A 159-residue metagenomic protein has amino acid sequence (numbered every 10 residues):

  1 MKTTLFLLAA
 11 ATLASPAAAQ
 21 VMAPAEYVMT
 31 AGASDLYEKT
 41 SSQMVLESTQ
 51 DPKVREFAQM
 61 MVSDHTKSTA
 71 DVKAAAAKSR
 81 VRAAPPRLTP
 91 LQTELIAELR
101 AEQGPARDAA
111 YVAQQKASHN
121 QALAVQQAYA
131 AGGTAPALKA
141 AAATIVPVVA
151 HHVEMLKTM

Functional and structural regions predicted by a protein language model:
K2-M159: His/Met- and acidic-residue-enriched segments that coordinate or traffic transition-metal cofactors and support
